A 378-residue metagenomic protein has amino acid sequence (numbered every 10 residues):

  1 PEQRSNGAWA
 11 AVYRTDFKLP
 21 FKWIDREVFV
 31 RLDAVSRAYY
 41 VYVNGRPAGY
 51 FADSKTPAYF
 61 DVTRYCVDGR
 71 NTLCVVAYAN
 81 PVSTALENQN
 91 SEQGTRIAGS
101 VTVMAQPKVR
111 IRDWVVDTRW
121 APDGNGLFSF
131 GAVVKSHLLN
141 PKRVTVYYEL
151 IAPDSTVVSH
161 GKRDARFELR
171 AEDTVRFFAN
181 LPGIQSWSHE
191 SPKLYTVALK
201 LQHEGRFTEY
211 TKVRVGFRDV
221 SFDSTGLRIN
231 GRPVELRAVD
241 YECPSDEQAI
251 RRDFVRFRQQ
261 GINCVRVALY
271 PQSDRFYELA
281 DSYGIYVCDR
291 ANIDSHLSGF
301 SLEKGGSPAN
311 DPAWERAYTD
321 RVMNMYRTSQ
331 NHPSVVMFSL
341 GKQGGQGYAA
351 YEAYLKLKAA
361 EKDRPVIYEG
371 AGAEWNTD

Functional and structural regions predicted by a protein language model:
Q3-D113, H137-L138, Y147, Y286: Accessory beta-strand-rich segments of carbohydrate-active enzymes
W23-E27, C66-R70, P141, L181-L194: Short glycine/proline/serine/threonine-rich loop/turn segments at secondary-structure transition edges
V41-V43, G126-F167, D173-V175: Beta-strand-rich binding/interaction modules
Y42-A48, P153, E204, N230-G231: Short strand-turn-strand beta-turns centered on an Asx-Gly dipeptide
C74-V76, T196-K200: Extracellular recognition modules
M104, R166-E168, R214-R218: Short beta-strand edge segments in extracellular beta-sheet folds
W114, S186, A198-Q259, E278: N-terminal carbohydrate-binding accessory modules
Q248, C264-D378: Substrate-binding/catalytic cleft of secreted carbohydrate-active enzymes, primarily glycoside hydrolases
